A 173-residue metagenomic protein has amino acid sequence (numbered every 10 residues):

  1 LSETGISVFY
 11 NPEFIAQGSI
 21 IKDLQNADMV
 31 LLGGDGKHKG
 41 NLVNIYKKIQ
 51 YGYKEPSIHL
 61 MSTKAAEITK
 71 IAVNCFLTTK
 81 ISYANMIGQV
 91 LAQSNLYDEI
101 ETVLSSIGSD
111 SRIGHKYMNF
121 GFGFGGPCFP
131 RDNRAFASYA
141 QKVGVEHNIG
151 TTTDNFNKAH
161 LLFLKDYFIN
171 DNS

Functional and structural regions predicted by a protein language model:
L1-S173: Structural/interface elements that position substrates and couple domains in central-metabolism enzymes
